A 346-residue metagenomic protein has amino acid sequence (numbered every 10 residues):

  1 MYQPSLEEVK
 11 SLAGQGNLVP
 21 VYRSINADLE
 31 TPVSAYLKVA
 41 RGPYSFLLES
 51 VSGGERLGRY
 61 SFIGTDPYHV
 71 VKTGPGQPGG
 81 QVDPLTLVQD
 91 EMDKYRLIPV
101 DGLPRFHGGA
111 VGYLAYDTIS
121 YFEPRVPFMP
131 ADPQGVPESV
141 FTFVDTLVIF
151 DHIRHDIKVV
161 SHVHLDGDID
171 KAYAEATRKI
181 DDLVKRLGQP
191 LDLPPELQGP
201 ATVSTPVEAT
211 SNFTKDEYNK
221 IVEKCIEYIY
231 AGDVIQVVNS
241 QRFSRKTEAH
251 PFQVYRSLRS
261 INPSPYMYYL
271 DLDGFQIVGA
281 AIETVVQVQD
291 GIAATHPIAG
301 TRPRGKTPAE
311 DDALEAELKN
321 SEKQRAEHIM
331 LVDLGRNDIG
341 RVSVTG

Functional and structural regions predicted by a protein language model:
M1-G346: Extended alpha-helical targeting/anchoring segments, especially N-terminal organellar/secretory targeting helices
